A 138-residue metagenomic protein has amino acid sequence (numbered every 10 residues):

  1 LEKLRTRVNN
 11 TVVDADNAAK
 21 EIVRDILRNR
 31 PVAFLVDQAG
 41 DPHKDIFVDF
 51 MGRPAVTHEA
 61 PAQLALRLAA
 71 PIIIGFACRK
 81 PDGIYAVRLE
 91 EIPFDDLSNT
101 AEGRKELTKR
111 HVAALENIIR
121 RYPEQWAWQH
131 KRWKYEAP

Functional and structural regions predicted by a protein language model:
L1-D16: Membrane-interfacial amphipathic helices and adjacent loop/beta segments that form the lipid-substrate binding surface
D16-P138: Non-catalytic C-terminal accessory region of glycerolipid acyltransferases and related lyso-lipid remodeling enzymes
